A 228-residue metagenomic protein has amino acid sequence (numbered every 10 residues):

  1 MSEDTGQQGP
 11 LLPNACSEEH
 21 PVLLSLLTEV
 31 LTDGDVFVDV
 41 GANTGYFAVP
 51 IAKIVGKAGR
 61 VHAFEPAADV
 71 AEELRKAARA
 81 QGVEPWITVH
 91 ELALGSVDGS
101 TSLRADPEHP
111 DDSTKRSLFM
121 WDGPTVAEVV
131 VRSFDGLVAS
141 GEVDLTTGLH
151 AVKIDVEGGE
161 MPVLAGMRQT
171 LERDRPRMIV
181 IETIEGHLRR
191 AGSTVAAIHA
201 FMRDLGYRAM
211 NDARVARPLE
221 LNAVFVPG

Functional and structural regions predicted by a protein language model:
M1-G228: Phosphate/nucleotide-binding beta-alpha loop and adjacent structural elements of enzyme active sites
